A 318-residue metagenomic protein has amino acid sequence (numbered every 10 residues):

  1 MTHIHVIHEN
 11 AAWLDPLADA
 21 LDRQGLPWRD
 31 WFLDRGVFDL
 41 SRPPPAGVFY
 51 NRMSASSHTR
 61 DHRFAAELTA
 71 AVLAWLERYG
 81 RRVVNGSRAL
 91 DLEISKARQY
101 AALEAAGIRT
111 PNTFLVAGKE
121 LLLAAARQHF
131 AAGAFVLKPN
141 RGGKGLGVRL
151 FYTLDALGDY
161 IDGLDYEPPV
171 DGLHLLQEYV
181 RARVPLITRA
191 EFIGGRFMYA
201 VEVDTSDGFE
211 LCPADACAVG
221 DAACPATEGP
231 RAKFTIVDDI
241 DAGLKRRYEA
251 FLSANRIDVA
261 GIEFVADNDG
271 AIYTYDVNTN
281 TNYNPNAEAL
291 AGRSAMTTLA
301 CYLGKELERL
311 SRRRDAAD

Functional and structural regions predicted by a protein language model:
M1-H5: Extreme N-terminal starter segment of soluble prokaryotic enzymes
E9-L115: Conserved N-proximal alpha/beta basic substrate-recognition cap immediately N-terminal to, or forming the N-lobe
S54-H58, N140-G142, N280: Short glycine-rich anion-binding loops that position phosphate/pyrophosphate groups of nucleotides and phosphorylated
R88-P185, A242, L307-L310: Active-site nucleotide/adenylate-binding loops and adjacent lid/helix of ATP-dependent enzymes
F135, M198-Y199, A260, Y273-Y275: Protein kinase-like catalytic core scaffold
R149-L252: Phosphate-binding site of ATP-dependent enzymes
D239, S253-I257, A266-D318: C-terminal active-site "lid" helix and adjoining low-complexity regulatory extension at the edge of ATP-using catalytic
I262-F264: Hydrophobic residue at the +6 position relative to the catalytic HRD Asp in the kinase catalytic loop
